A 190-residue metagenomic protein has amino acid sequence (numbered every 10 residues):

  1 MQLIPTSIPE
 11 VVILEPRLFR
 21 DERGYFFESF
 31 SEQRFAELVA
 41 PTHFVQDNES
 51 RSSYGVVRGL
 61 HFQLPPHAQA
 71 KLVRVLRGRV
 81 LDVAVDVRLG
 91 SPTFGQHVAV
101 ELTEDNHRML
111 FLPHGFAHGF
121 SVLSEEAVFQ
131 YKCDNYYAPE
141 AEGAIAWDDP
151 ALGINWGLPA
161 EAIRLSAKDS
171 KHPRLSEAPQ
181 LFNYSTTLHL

Functional and structural regions predicted by a protein language model:
M1-R108, S124-E126, Y131-L190: Non-catalytic, conserved peripheral segments adjacent to functional cores
L110, H118-L123: Short beta-strand His + acidic residue motifs that chelate non-heme Fe in jelly-roll/DSBH and cupin folds
